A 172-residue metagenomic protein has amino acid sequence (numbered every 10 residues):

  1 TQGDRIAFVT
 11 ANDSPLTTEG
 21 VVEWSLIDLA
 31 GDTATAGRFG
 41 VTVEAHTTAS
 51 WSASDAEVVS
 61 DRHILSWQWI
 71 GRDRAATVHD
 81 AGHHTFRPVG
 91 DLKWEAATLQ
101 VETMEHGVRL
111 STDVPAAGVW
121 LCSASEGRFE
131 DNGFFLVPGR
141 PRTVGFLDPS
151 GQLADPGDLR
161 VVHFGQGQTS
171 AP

Functional and structural regions predicted by a protein language model:
T1-E130, V137-V144, G151: Carbohydrate-binding surfaces of carbohydrate-active enzymes
W67-R74, V161-T169: Enriched for extracellular/lumenal, surface-exposed ectodomains of secreted and cell-surface proteins
G118, D158-V161: Extracellular/lumenal ectodomain signal focusing on beta-strand-rich modules and carbohydrate-recognition contexts
G151-G157: Short, Lys/Arg- and Gly-enriched loop/turn segments at beta-strand edges
